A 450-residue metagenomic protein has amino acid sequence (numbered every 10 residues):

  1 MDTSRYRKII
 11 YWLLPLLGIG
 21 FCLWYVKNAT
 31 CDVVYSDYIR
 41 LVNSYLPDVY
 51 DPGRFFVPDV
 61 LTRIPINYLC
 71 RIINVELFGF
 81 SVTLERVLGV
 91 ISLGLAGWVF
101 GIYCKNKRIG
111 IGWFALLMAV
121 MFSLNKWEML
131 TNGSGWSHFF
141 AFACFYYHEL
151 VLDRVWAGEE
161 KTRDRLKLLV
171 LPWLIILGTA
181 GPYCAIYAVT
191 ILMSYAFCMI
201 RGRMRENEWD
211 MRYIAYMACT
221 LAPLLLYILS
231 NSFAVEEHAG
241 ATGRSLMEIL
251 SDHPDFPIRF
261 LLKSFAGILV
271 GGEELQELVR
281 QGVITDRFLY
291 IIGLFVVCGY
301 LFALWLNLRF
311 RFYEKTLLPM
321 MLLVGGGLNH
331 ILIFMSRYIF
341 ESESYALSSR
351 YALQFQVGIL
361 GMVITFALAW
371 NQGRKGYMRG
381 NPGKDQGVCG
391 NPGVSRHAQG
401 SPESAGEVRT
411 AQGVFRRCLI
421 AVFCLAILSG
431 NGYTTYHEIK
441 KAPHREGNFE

Functional and structural regions predicted by a protein language model:
A29, Y35-T83, P223-A303, S349 (+1 more regions): Membrane-lumen/periplasm interface segments of multi-pass, membrane-embedded glycan/lipid transferases
V87-G110, Y147-V151, C298-L308: Transmembrane-helix motifs of polytopic, lipid-linked glycan transferases
C104-L124, A143: Transmembrane-helix signature of polytopic, membrane-embedded enzymes that assemble or transfer cell-envelope glycans
S137-E160, L192, C198, G358-G361: Specific aromatic-rich, kink-prone transmembrane helix
R163-L192: Membrane-interface alpha helices of multi-pass inner-membrane proteins
R165-K167, M217-L221, W370-S395, Q399-Y433: Signature aromatic-anchored transmembrane alpha helix within multi-pass, membrane-resident enzymes that catalyze glycan
Y187-L224: Perimembrane helix-loop-helix junctions
F340-L353, R417, V422-E450: Membrane-embedded, lumen/periplasm-facing catalytic core of multi-pass transferases that use lipid-linked donors
